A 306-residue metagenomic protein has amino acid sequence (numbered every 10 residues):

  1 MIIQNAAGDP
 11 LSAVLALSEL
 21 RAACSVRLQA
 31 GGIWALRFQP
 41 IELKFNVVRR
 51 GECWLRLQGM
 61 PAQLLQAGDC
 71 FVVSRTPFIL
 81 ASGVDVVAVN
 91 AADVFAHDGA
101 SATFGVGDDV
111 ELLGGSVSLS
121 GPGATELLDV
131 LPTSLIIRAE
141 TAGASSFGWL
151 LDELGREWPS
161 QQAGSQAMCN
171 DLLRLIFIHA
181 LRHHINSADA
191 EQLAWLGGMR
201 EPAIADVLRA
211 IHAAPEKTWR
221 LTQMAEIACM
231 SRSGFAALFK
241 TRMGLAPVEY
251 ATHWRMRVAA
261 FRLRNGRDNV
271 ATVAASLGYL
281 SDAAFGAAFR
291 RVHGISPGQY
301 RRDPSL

Functional and structural regions predicted by a protein language model:
M1-A7, E191, W195, M243 (+1 more regions): N-terminal intrinsically disordered/low-complexity leader segments
M1-V72, T76-T103: Generic protein-terminus/edge-of-domain signal
I2-Q4, A13-L17, P77-R156, N186: A hydrophobic/aromatic-rich effector-binding and dimerization subdomain of bacterial HTH-type transcriptional regulators
A35-F38, L43, R49, M60 (+11 more regions): Hydrophobic/basic alpha-helical segments enriched in Actinobacteria
R49, L151-P159, L208, H212-P215 (+1 more regions): Regular secondary-structure segments
A62, T218, R267-D268, A283: Residue at a beta-strand N-cap/secondary-structure junction
L113-P122, T133-R209: An amphipathic alpha-helical interaction segment
L175, H179-I185, D206-R257, R262 (+1 more regions): Basic/polar phosphate-binding segments, predominantly the helix-turn-helix DNA-binding elements of transcriptional
